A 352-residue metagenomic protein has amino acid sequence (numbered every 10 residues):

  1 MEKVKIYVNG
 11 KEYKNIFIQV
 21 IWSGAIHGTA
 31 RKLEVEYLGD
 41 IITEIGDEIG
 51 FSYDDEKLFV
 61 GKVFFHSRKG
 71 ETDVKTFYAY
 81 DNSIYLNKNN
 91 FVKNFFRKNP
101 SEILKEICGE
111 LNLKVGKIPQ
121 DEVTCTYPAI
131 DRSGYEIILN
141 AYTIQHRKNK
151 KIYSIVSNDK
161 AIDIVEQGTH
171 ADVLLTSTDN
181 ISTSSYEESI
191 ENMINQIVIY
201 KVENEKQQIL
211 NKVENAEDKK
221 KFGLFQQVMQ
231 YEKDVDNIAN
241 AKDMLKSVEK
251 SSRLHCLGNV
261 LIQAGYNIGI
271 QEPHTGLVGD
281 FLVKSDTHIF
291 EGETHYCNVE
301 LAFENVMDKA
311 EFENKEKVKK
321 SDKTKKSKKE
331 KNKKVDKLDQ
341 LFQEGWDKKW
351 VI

Functional and structural regions predicted by a protein language model:
M1-V8, Y37-R68, K98-E110, L257-D280 (+1 more regions): Short, acidic/charged, Gly/Pro-enriched secondary-structure junctions
M1-Y85, N89, T178-T183: Assembly/oligomerization scaffold segments
I18-K32, V235-K250: Short, basic/aromatic beta-hairpin or loop at an interaction surface
G24-G39, D73-S83, I199, K250-C256 (+2 more regions): Oligomerization/assembly interface segments of phage tail-like spikes and tubes
E34-V35, A79, V92-G116, A129-V156 (+2 more regions): Amphipathic, non-transmembrane alpha-helical segments in extracytoplasmic/periplasmic proteins
K69-K75, Y85-F91, H288-F312: Short peripheral tails and domain-boundary helices/loops at the edges of structured domains
V74, Y80-S83, K117-E188: Short beta-strand-centered interaction patches in the first periplasmic/extracellular domains of large envelope
I152-M244, S251-I289, F303-K309, K315-I352: Acidic, small/polar-enriched beta strand-loop surface segments
